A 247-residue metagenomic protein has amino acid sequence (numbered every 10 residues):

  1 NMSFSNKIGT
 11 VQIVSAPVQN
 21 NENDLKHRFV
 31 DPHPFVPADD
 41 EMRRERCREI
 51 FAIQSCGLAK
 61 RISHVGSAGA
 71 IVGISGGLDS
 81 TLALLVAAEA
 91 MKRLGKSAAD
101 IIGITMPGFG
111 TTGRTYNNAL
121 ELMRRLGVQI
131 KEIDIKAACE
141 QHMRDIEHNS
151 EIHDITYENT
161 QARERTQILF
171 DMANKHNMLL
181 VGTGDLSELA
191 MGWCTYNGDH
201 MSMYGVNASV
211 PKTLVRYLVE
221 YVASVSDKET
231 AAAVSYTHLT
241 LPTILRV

Functional and structural regions predicted by a protein language model:
N1-R43: C-terminal beta-strand edge segments of enzyme domains
N6, D40-E188, V219: ATP-dependent adenylation/nucleotidyltransferase module used to activate substrates
M172-N174, V225-K228: Conserved adenylate-forming
W193-A208: A mobile, often basic/glycine-rich helix-loop segment that functions as the active-site lid/recognition loop
V210-V222: Short, flexible loop segments at boundaries between secondary-structure elements
A232-S235: Long, low-complexity, charged/polar intrinsically disordered regions in eukaryotic proteins
T237-T243: Conserved small/polar residues in nucleotide/adenosyl-binding loops
